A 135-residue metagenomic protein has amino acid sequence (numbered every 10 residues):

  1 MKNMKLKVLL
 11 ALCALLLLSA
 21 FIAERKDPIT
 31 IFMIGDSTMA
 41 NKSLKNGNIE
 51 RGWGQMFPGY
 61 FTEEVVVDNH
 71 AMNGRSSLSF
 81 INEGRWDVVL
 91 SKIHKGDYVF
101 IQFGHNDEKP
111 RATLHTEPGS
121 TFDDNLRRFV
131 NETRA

Functional and structural regions predicted by a protein language model:
M1-L10: Bacterial N-terminal signal peptides that target proteins for export
K2-N3, R25-K26, R85-A135: Alpha-helical cap/lid subdomain in secreted, periplasmic, or secretory-pathway luminal O-acyl-processing enzymes
L10-S19: Bacterial N-terminal signal peptides
L18-A20, I49, H115: Residues in and immediately flanking transmembrane alpha helices
I22-A71, V88-K92, V99: Serine-esterase "nucleophile elbow" of acetyl-processing enzymes
S37-N41, M72-S79, H105-P110: Solvent-exposed loop/turn segments at secondary-structure junctions within structured extracellular/periplasmic domains
S43-G47, S79-N82, A112-E117: Short, solvent-exposed loop/turn segments at secondary-structure boundaries
E63-N69, S79-E83, E132: Extended interaction regions within the primary functional domain
